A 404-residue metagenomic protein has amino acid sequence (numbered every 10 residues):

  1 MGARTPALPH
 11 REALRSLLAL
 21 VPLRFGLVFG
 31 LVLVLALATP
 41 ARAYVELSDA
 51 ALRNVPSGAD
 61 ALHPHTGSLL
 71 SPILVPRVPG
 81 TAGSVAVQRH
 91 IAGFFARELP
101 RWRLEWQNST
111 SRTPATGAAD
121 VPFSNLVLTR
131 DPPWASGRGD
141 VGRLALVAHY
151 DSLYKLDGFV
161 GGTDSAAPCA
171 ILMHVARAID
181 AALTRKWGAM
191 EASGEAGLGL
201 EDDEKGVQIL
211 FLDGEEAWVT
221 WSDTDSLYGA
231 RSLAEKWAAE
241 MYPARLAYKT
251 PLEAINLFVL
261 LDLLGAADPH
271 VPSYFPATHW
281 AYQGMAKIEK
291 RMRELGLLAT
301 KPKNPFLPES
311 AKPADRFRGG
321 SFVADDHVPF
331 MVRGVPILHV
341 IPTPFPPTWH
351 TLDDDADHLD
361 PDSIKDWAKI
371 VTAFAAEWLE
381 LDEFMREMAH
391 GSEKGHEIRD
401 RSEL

Functional and structural regions predicted by a protein language model:
M1-L17: Short, low-complexity, Lys/Arg-enriched N-terminal segments of secretory-pathway carbohydrate enzymes
R24-E46: N-terminal signal peptide
L47-S48, N54-A135, G139: A non-catalytic alpha/beta surface segment that caps or lines the substrate-entry region of metallo-dependent hydrolase
L52-A59, I73-G83, T113-T116, L156-A166 (+5 more regions): Second-shell loop/turn segments in exported
H65-S68, A82, A86-R97, A167-H174 (+4 more regions): Extracytoplasmic/secreted proteins, especially bacterial periplasmic and envelope-associated proteins
P79, L257, L263-S402: Active-site-adjacent substrate-binding region of metalloamidase/peptidase-like peptide-processing proteins
V127, L144-V147, Q208-F211, N256-D262 (+1 more regions): Structural recognition of the beta-strand scaffold that forms the well-ordered cores of secreted hydrolase catalytic
D157-K287: Acidic/histidine-rich catalytic neighborhood of metal-dependent amide-processing enzymes
